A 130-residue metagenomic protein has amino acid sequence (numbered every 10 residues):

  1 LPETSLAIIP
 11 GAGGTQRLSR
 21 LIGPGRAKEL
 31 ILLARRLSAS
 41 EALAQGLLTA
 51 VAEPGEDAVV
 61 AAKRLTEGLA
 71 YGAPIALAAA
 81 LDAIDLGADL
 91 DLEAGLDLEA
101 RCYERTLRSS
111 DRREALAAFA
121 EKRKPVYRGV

Functional and structural regions predicted by a protein language model:
L1-I31, A44-Q45, A61-L65: CoA-thioester-processing core
E3, E29, E41, E99 (+1 more regions): Acidic-residue sensor for enzyme active/binding pockets
G14, E29, G68, A94-G95 (+1 more regions): Residue-level recognition of specific faces of alpha-helices
G14-R17, R26, A76-A79, E99-C102 (+1 more regions): Hydrophobic alpha-helical segments typical of transmembrane helices and their membrane-interface/capping positions
L18, A42, A80, F119: Terminal peptide-recognition signature
A39, Q45-D97, E104, S110 (+1 more regions): C-terminal long alpha-helix characteristic of the crotonase
A115-V130: Short, basic/aromatic-enriched C-terminal tail that caps enzymatic domains
